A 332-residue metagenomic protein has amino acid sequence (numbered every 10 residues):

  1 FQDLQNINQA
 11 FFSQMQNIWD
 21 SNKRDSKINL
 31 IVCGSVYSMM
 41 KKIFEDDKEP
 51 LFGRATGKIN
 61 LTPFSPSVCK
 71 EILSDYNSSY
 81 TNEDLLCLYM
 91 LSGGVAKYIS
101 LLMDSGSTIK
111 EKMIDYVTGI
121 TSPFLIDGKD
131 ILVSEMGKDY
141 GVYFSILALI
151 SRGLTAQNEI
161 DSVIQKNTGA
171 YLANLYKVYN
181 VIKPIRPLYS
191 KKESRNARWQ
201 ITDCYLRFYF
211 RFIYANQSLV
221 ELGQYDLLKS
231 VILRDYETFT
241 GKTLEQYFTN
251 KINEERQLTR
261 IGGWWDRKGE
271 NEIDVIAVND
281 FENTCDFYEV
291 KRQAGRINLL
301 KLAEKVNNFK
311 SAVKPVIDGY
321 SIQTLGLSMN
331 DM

Functional and structural regions predicted by a protein language model:
F1-D226, S230: Phosphate-binding site recognition
R195-M332: A cross-kingdom feature that marks ATP-driven nucleic-acid transaction machinery
